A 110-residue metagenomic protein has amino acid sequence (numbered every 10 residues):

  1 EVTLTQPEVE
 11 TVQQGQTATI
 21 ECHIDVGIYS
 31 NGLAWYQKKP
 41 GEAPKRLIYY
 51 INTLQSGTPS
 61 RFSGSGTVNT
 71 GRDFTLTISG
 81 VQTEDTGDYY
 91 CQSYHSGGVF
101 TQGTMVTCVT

Functional and structural regions predicted by a protein language model:
E1-T110: Extracellular domains of the immunoglobulin superfamily
